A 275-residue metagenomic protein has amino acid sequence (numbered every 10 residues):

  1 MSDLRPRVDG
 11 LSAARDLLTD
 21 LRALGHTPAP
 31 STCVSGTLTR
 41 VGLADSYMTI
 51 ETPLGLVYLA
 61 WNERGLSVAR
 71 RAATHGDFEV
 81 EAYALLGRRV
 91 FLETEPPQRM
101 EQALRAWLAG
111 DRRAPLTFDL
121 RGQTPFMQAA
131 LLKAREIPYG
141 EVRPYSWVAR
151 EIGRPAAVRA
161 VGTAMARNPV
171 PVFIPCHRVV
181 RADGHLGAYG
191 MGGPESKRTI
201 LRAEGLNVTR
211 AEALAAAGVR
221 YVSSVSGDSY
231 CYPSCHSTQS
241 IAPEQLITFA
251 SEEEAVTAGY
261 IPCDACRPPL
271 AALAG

Functional and structural regions predicted by a protein language model:
M1-A156, A203-G275: Basic nucleic-acid-binding alpha-helical/helix-turn surface characteristic of O6-alkylguanine DNA
A134, C176-H177, I200: Structural signal for hydrophobic
A157-P171: Regulatory, non-catalytic segments
M165, G190, L270: DNA major-groove recognition helix of helix-turn-helix
V172-V180: Short Lys/Arg-enriched helix C-cap and helix-to-coil transition segments that create basic nucleic-acid-contact patches
A182-D183, T238: Short, solvent-exposed loop/turn segments at secondary-structure junctions
H185-G205: Phospho-regulated, low-complexity intrinsically disordered regions of nuclear gene-regulatory and chromatin-associated
